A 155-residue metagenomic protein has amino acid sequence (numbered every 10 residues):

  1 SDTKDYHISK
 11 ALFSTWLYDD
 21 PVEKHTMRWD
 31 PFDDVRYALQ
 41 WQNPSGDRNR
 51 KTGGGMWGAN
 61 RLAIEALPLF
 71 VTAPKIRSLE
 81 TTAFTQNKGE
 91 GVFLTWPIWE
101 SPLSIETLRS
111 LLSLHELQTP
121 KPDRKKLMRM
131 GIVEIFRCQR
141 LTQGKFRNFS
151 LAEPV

Functional and structural regions predicted by a protein language model:
S1-T3: Early compact domain cores of eukaryotic multidomain regulators
H7-P44: Acidic/polar, low-complexity linker and loop regions
T15, D20, H25, G54 (+3 more regions): Elongated scaffolding segments in large macromolecular assemblies, built predominantly from amphipathic alpha-helices
S45-R50: Short linker/helix segments within small regulatory modules
